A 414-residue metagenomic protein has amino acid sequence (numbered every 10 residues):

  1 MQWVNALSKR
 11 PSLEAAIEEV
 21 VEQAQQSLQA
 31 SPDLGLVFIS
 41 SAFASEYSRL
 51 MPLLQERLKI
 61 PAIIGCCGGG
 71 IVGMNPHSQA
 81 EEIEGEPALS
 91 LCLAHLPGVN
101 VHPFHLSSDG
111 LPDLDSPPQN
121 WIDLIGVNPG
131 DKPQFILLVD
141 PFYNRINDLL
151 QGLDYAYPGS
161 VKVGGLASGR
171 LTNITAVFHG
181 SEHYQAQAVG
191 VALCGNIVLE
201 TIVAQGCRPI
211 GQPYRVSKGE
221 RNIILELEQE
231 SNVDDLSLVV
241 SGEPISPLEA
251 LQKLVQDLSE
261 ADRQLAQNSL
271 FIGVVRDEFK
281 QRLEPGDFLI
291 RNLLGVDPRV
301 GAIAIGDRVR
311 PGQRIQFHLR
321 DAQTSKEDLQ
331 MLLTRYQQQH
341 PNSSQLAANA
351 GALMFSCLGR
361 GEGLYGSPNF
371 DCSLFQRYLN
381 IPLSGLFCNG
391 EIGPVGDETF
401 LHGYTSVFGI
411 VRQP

Functional and structural regions predicted by a protein language model:
M1-L34, S41-S48, L53-Q55, P61 (+4 more regions): Small-residue-enriched flexible segments
